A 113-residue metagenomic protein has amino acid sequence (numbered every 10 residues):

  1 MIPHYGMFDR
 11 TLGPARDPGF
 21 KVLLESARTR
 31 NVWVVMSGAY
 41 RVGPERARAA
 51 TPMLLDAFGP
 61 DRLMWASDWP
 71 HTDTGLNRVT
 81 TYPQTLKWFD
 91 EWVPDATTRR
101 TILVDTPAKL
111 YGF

Functional and structural regions predicted by a protein language model:
M1-W65, D73: Catalytic pocket-lining loop regions of alpha/beta-barrel enzymes, especially the amidohydrolase/enolase/GH5 lineages
H4, V34, D68, R99 (+1 more regions): Divalent metal-coordination and catalytic microenvironments
Y40, D68, I102: Residue-level "edge-of-site" marker
M53, A57-M64, D73-F113: Mid-to-C-terminal alpha-helical segments outside catalytic/metal-binding sites
